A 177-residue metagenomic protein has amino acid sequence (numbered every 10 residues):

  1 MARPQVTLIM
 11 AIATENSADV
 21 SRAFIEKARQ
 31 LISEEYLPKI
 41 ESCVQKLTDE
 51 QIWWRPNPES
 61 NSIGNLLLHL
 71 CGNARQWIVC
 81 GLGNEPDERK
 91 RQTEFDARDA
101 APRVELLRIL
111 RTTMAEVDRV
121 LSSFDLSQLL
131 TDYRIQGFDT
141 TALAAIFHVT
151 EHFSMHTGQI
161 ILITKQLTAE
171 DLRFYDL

Functional and structural regions predicted by a protein language model:
R3-T7, A11-E15, D19, R29-L31 (+4 more regions): Short, contiguous alpha-helical
A23-Q30, A100-V104: Active-site rim elements
A97-Y133, L143-F153: Acidic/histidine-rich alpha-helical segments that form the ligand environment of transition-metal centers
